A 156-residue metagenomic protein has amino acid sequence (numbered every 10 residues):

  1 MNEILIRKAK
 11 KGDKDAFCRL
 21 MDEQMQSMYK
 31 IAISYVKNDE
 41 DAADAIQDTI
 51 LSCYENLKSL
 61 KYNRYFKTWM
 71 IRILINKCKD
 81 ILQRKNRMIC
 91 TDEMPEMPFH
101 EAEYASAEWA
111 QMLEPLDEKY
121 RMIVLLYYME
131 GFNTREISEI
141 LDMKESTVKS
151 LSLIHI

Functional and structural regions predicted by a protein language model:
N2, D80, R87-E114, N133-R135: Internal acidic/polar
K10-K11, K37, D48-Y65, K85-N86: Sigma70-family region 2
K10-R19, Y29-D48, E145: Short, charged helix-capping/linker segments at alpha-helix termini
D44-L51, R64-N76: Structural recognition of an alpha-helix C-terminal capping motif at a helix-to-coil junction
K58-Y62, R72-T91: Arg/Lys-rich amphipathic alpha helix in sigma70-family domain 2
L113-R121: Short helix-coil-helix linker/hinge
I123-Y127: A short pre-motif secondary-structure segment
H155-I156: Conserved small/polar residues in nucleotide/adenosyl-binding loops
